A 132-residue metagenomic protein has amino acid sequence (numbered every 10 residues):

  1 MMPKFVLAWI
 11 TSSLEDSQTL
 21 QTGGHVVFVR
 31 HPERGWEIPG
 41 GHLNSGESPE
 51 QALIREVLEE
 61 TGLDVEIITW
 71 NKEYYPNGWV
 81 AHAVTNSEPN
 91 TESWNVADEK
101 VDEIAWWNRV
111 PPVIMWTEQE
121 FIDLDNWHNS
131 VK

Functional and structural regions predicted by a protein language model:
M1-V26, E73-Y75: Conserved N-terminal beta-strand and adjoining loop/helix that marks the start of the Nudix/MutT-like hydrolase domain
I10-L14, R34, V80: Short polar catalytic/cofactor-binding loops
G24-V26, W36, W79: Hydrophobic residues embedded in beta-strands of well-ordered beta-sheets
F28-R30: Short, acidic/hydrophobic/Gly-rich beta-strand patch recurrent on exposed beta strands that often constitutes part
P32-E33, I54: A residue-level detector for conformationally permissive "hinge/kink" positions
E33-W36, P112: A short, flexible beta-alpha/helix-coil linker loop
E37-G41: A short gly/proline-enriched turn/hairpin at secondary-structure junctions
L43-K132: Unchanged
